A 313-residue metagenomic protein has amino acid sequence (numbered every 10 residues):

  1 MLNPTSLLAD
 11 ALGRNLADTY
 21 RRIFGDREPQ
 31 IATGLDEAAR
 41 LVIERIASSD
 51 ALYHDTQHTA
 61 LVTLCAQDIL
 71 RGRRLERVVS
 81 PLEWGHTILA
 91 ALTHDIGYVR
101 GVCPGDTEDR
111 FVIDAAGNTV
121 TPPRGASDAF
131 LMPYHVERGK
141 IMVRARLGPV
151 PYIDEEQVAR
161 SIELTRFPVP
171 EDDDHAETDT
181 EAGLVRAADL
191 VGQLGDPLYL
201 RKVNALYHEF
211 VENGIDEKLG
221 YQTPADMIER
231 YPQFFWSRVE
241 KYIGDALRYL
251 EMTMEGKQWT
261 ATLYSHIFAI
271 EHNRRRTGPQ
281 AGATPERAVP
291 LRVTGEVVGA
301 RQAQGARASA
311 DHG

Functional and structural regions predicted by a protein language model:
M1-G34, A38-L41, R45-D50: Boundary/activation segment at the start of structured domains
M1-R21, D68-L82, T93, G97-P104 (+2 more regions): Divalent metal-dependent phosphate-bond-processing catalytic cores, especially two-metal-ion Mg2+/Mn2+ enzymes that act
E37-L64, T121-A129: Active-site flanking loop/helix segments enriched in acidic
A38-R45, T87-A91, V158-R166, L184-A188: Short alpha-helical scaffolding segments that buttress acidic/His motifs in well-ordered protein cores
S48-H86: Alpha-helical phosphate/pyrophosphate-handling elements in metalloenzyme active cores
V62, G139, D189: Divalent metal-coordination and catalytic microenvironments
A66, A129-P170: Histidine- and acidic-residue-rich, metal-dependent catalytic cores
V102-A126: Post-HEXXH active-site segment of zinc metalloproteases
